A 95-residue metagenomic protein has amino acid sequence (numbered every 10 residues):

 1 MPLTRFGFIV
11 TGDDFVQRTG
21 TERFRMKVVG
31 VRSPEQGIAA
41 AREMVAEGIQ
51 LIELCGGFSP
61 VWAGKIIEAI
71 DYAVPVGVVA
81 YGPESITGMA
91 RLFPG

Functional and structural regions predicted by a protein language model:
M1-D14: N-terminal basic/disordered segments at the start of proteins
P2-T4, G48-Q50, Y72-V74: Short, well-ordered coil/turn segments that N-cap beta-strands
F6-F8, K27, E53-L54, V76-V78: Hydrophobic faces of well-ordered beta-strands that scaffold small-molecule active sites in alpha/beta enzyme cores
D14-R18, I86: Short, charged/polar "capping" segments at the starts of alpha-helices and the immediately preceding loops
E22-E35: Active-site mouth loops of central-metabolism enzymes
G37-P60: Amphipathic, hydrophobic secondary-structure cores in small proteins
A39, E84-A90: Short, charged, surface-exposed secondary-structure boundary motifs
P60-E84: Alpha-helix-loop-beta-strand connector modules within alpha/beta enzyme cores
